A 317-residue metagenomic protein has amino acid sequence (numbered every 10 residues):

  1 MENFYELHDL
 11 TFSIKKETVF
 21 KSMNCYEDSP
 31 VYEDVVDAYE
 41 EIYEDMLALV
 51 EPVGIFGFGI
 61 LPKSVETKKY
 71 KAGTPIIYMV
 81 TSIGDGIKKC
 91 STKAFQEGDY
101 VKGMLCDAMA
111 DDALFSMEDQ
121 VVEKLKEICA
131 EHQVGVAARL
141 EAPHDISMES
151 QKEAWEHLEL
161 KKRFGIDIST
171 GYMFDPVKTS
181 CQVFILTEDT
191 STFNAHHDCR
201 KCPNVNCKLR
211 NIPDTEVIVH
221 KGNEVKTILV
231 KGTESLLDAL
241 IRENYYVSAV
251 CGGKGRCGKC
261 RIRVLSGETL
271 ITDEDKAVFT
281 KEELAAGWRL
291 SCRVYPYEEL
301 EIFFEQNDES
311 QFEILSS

Functional and structural regions predicted by a protein language model:
M1-K102: Active-site helix-to-loop segments that bind/position phosphate- or nucleotide-bearing substrates and donors across
G73-P143: Conserved mixed alpha/beta catalytic, RNA-binding, or beta-rich assembly cores of soluble enzyme, regulatory
H132-C207: Short terminal or interdomain "cap/linker" segment that borders an active site or interface and mediates
H197-N211, Y246-L270, E283-E298: Local cysteine-cluster metal-coordination motifs and their immediate loop/turn environment, predominantly Fe-S cluster
D214-K226: Eukaryote-biased recognition of intrinsically disordered, low-complexity regulatory segments
E224-E234: Short, contiguous acidic and Ser/Thr-rich linear segments
T233-V247: Short amphipathic, charge-patterned alpha-helical segments
T272-S317: Fe-S ferredoxin-like electron-transfer domains and their immediately adjacent linker/connector regions across
